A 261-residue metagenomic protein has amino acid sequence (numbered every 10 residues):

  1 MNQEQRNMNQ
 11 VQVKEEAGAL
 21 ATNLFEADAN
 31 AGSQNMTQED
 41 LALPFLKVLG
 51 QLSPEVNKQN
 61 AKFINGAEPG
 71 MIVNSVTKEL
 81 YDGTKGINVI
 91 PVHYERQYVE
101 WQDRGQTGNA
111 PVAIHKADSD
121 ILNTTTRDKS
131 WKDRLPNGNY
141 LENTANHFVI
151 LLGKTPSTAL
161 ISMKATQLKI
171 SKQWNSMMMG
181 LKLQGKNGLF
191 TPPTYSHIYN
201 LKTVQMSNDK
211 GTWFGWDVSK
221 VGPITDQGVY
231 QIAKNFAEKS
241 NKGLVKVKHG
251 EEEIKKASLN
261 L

Functional and structural regions predicted by a protein language model:
N2-P156, N208-D209, G215, P223-T225 (+1 more regions): OB-fold ssDNA-binding interfaces and closely related basic DNA-contact patches used across DNA replication/repair
K47, K172, S176-M179, Q231-K239: Polar/charged alpha-helical tracts
L52-E55, Q184, K239: Surface-exposed polar/charged interaction patches
N143-V221: Extended serine/threonine-enriched, polar tracts that run as long, contiguous segments within proteins
L189-P193, H197-I198, K202-N260: Accessory, usually C-terminal, subdomains that scaffold auxiliary metal cofactors
